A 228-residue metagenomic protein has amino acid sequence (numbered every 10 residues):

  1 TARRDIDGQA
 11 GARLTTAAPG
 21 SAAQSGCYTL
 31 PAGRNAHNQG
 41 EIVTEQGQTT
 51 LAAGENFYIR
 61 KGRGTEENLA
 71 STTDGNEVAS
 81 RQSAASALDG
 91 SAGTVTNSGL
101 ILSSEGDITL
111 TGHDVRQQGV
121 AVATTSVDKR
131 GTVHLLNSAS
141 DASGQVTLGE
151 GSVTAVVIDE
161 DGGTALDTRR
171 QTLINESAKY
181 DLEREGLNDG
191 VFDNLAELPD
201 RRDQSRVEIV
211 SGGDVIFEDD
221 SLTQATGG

Functional and structural regions predicted by a protein language model:
T1-G228: Extracellular and secretory-pathway beta-repeat/beta-biased strand scaffolds
